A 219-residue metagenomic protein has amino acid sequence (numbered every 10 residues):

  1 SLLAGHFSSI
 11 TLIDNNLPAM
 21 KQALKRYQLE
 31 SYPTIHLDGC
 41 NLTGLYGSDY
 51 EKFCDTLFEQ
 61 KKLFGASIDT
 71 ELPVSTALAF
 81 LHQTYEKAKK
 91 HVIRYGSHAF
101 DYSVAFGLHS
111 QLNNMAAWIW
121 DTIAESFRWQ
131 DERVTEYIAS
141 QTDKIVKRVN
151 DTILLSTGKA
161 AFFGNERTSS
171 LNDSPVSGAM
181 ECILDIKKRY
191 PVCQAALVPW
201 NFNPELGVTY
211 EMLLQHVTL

Functional and structural regions predicted by a protein language model:
S1-S8: Conserved SAM-binding loop of SAM-dependent methyltransferases across substrates and taxa, primarily the Class I
S8-N15, G39: Conserved SAM-binding motif I beta-strand of class I
K21-K25: Conserved SAM-binding loop
R26-S97: S-adenosyl-L-methionine
F64, I68-Y95, H109-I145: Mobile active-site "lid"/loop adjacent to the S-adenosyl-L-methionine
V104: A conserved beta-strand element that flanks and buttresses the S-adenosyl-L-methionine
R128-I153, P175-L184, Q215: Well-ordered, non-membrane alpha-helical segments in soluble/globular domains
F163-L219: Charged, low-complexity C-terminal accessory regions
